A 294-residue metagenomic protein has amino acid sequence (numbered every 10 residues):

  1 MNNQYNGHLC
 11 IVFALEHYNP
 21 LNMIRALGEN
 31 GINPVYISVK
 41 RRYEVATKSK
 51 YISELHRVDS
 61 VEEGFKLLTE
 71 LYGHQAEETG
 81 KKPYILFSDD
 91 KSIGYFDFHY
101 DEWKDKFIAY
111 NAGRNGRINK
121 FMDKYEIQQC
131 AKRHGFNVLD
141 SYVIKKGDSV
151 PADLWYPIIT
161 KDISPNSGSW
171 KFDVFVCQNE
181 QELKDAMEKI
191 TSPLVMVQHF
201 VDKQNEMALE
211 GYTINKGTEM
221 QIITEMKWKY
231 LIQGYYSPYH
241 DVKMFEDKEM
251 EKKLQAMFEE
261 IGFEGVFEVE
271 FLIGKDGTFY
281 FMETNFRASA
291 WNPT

Functional and structural regions predicted by a protein language model:
M1-G113: ATP-binding N-terminal substructure of ATP-dependent carboxylate-amine bond-forming enzymes
V45-K48, F65-L68, G116-Y125, S169-K171 (+1 more regions): Short, charged, surface-exposed secondary-structure boundary motifs
H74, I118-M196, N215-K216, M244-K252 (+1 more regions): Active-site nucleotide/adenylate-binding loops and adjacent lid/helix of ATP-dependent enzymes
N137, T191, K203-M207, G265-F267: Short, basic and Ser/Thr-rich N-terminal targeting/leader segments
I158, E219, Y280-E283: Protein kinase-like catalytic core scaffold
T160, Q198, V269, M282: Active-site flanking residues adjacent to catalytic metal/cofactor-binding acidic residues
Q181, H199-I261, I273, N285-T294: ATP-dependent carboxylate/phosphate-activation module, predominantly the ATP-grasp catalytic core and closely related
E264-D276: A short glycine-rich, hydrophobically flanked beta-strand micro-motif that places a catalytic Asp/Glu for divalent metal
